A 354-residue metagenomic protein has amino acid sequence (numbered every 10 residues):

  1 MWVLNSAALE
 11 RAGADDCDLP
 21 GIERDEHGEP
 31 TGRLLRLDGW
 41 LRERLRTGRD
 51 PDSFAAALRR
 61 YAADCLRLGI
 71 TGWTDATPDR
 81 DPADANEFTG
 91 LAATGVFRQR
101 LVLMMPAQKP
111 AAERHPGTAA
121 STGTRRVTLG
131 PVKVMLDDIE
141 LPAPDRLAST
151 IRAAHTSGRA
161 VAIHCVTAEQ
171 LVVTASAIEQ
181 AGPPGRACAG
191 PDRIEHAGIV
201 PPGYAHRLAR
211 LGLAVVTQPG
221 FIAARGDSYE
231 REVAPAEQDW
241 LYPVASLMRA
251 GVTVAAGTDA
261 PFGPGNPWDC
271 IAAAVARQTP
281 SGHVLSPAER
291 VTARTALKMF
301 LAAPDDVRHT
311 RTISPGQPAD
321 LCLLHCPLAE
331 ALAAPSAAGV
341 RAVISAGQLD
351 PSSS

Functional and structural regions predicted by a protein language model:
M1-R98, L103-A112, P131-A153, S157-V166 (+7 more regions): Divalent metal-binding segments
L4, A111-R114, R225-Y229, N266 (+1 more regions): Short, charged, surface-exposed secondary-structure boundary motifs
A85-A92, P116-A119, I151, A205-L208 (+1 more regions): Short amphipathic alpha-helical segments and helix-helix/interface helices
Q99-H115, S121-T124, K133, D138-E140 (+4 more regions): Phosphate/diphosphate-binding loops
T124-D137, L213-A223: Non-cysteine beta-strand/loop elements that form the S-adenosyl-L-methionine
R152-A162, E169-D192, H196-A197, H206-P327 (+1 more regions): His/Asp/Glu-enriched, well-ordered alpha-helical/loop segment that forms or immediately abuts the divalent-metal
L328-A334: Short, Lys/Arg- and Gly-enriched loop/turn segments at beta-strand edges
V340-S354: Short peripheral tails and domain-boundary helices/loops at the edges of structured domains
